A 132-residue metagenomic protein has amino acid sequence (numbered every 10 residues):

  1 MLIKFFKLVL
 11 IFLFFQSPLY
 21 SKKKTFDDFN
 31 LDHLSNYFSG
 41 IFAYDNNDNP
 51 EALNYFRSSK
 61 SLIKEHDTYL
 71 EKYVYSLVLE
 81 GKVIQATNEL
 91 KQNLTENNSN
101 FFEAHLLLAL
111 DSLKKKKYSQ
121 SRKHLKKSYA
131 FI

Functional and structural regions predicted by a protein language model:
L2-I11: Sec-dependent signal peptide recognition, specifically the positively charged N-region followed immediately by
L8-V9, P18-Y20: Cleavable N-terminal signal peptides
L19-Y73, L79, T87-N88, N100: N-terminal leader/linker segments that initiate helical-solenoid repeat arrays
F26-D27, K60, L94-T95, Y129-A130: A conserved position within tetratricopeptide repeats
V83-E96, S119-Y129: Alpha-helical repeat scaffolds
A104, K116-S119: Alpha-helical transmembrane segments and their helix-helix packing motifs
